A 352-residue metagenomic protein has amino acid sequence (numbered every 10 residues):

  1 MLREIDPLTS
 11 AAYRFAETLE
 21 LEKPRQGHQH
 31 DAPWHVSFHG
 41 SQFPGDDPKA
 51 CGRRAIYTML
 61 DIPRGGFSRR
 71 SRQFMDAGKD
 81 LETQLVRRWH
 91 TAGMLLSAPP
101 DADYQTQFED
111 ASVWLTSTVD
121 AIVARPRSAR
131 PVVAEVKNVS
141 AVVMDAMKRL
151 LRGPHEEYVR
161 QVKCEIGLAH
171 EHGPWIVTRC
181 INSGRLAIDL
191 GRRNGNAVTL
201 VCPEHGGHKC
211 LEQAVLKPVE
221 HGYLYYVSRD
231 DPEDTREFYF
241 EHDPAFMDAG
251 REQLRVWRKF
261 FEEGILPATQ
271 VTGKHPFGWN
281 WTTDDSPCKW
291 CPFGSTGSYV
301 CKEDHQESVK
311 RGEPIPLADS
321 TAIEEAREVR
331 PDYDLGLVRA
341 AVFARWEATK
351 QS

Functional and structural regions predicted by a protein language model:
M1-Q84, R88, C180-G184, G195-C202 (+2 more regions): Charged, glycine-rich intrinsically disordered N-terminal tails and low-complexity linkers that flank
C51, E82-L85, W89, S117-K148 (+1 more regions): Conserved catalytic cores of phosphodiester-cleaving nucleases, focusing on short active-site segments
D61-I62, K137-V142, V227-D231: Short connector loops/turns at beta-strand edges and beta->alpha or beta->beta junctions
W89-V113, D120: A short acidic/basic microdomain associated with nuclease active sites
G93, T106-D110, V123-R127, K137-S140 (+1 more regions): Short, flexible loop/turn elements at secondary-structure junctions
W114-T116, A129-V133, P232-F238: Short, mixed charged/polar active-site loops that provide acid/base catalysis or chelate metal/phosphate cofactors
A146, R152-E156, H170-S352: Metal-dependent nuclease catalytic regions and adjoining charged, substrate-binding loops involved in nucleic-acid end
R160-A169: An active-site-proximal "capping" alpha-helix that borders the catalytic cofactor pocket
